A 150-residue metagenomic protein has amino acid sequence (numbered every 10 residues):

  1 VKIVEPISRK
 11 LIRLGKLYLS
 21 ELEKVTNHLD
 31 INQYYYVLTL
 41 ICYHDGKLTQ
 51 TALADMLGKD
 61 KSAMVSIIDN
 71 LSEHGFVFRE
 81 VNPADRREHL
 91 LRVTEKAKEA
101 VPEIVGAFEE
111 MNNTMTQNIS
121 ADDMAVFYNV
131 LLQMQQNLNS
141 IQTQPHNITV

Functional and structural regions predicted by a protein language model:
V1-K2, D122-V150: C-terminal regulatory/oligomerization modules of transcriptional regulators
V1-L29: N-terminal leader segment of winged-helix/HTH proteins
E5-R9, L29-T39, S62: Short alpha-helical elements of helix-turn-helix
L19, D69-L132: Charged, amphipathic alpha-helical coiled-coil/dimerization segments
E21, Y36-L40, E99: Pre-recognition alpha-helix immediately N-terminal to the DNA-recognition helix within helix-turn-helix or winged-helix
T39-D45, V105: Short, locally clustered residues in the helix-turn-helix/winged-helix DNA-binding domain
A52-A54: A short acidic, leucine-rich amphipathic alpha-helix
